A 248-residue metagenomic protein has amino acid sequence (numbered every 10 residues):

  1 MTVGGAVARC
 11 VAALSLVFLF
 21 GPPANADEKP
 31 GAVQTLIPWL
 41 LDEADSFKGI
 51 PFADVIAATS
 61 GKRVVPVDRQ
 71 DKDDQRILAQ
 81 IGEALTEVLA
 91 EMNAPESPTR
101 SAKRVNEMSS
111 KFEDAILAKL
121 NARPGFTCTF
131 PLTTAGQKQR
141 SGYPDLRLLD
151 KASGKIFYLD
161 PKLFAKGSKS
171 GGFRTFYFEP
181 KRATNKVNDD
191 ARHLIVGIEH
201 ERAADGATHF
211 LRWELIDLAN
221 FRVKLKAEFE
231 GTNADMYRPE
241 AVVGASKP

Functional and structural regions predicted by a protein language model:
M1-V11: Bacterial N-terminal signal peptides that target proteins for export
C10-L19: Bacterial N-terminal signal peptides
P22-A26: Sec/Tat signal peptide C-region and signal peptidase I cleavage site
D27-A115: Interdomain/boundary linker segments immediately adjacent to catalytic/signaling cores
L117-L149, S153: A short acidic/basic microdomain associated with nuclease active sites
L146-L148, F157-A165: Conserved catalytic cores of phosphodiester-cleaving nucleases, focusing on short active-site segments
F164, K169-E199: Short, charged, amphipathic alpha-helix that recurs within catalytic cores of restriction-modification and other
K186-K247: Domain-level recognition of nuclease-like catalytic cores that cleave nucleotide substrates
